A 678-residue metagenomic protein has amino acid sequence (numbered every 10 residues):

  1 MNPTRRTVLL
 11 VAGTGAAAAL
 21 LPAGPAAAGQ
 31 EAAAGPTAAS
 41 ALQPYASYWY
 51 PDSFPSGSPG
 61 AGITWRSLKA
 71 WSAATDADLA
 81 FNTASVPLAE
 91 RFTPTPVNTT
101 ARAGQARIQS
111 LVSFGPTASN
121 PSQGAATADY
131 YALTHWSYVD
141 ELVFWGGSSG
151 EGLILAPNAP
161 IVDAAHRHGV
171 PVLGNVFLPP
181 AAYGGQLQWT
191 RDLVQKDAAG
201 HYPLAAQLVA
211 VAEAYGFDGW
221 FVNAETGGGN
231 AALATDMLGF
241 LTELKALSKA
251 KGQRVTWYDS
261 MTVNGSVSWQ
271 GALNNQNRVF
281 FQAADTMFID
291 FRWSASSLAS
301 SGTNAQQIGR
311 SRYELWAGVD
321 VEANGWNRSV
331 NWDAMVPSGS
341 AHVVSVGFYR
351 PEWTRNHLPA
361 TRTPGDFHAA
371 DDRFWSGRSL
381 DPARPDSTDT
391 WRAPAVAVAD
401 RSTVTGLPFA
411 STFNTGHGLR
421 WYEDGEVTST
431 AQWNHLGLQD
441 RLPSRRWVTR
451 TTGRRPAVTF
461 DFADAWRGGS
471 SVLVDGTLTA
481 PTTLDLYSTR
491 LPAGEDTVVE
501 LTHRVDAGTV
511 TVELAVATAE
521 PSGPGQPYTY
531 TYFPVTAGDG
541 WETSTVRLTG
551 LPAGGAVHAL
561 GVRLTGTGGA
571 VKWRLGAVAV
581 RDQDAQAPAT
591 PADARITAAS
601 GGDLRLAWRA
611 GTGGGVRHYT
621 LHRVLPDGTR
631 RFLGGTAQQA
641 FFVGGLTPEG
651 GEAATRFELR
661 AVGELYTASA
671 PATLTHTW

Functional and structural regions predicted by a protein language model:
T7-A27: N-terminal export signals
A101-S300: Chitinase-like catalytic core of GlcNAc-active glycosidases
P456-T482: Short carbohydrate-recognition loop motifs
T482-L514, S544-R547, L560, V578: Extra-cytoplasmic beta-strand recognition segments
G523-G555: Extracellular carbohydrate recognition and processing domains and analogous Trp-centered ligand-binding platforms
G602-G614: Conserved aromatic anchor
G644-A668: Beta-strand-rich modules
E664-W678: Extracellular fibronectin type III
